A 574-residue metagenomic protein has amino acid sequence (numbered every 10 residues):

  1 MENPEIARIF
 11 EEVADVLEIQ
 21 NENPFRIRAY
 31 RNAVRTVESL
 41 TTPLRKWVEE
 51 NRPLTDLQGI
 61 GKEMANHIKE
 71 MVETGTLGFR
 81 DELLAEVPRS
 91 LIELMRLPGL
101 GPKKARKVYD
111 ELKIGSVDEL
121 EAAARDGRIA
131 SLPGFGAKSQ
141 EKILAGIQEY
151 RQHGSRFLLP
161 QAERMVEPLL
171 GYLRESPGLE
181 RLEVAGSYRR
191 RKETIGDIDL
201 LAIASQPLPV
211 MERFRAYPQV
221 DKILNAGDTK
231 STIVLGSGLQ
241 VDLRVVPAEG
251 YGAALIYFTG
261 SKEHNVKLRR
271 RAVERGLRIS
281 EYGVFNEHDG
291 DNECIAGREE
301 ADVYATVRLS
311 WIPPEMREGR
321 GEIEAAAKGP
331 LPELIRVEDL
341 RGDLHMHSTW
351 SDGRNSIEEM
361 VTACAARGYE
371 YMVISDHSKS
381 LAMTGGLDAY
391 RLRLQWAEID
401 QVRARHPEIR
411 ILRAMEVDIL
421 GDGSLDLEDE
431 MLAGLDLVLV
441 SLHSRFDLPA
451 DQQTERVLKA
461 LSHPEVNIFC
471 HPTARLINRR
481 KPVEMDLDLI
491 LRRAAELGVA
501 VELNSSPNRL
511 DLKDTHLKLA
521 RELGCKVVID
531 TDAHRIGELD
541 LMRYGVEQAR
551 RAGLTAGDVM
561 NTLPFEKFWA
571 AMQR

Functional and structural regions predicted by a protein language model:
M1-E22: Charged, compositionally biased N-terminal leader segments and the immediate start of the first structured element
A14, P24-S231, G238, L243 (+6 more regions): Accessory alpha-helical DNA-binding modules that contact the DNA backbone or grooves
A14-N21, R151-S155, L442, F446 (+2 more regions): Short amphipathic alpha-helical interaction patches enriched in hydrophobic/aromatic residues with interspersed Lys/Arg
L159, T349-W350: Short acidic-aromatic active-site loops that bind/stabilize oxyanions
E183-G186, R413-M415, S505: Short loop/edge segments at beta-strand edges and connector loops that shape dinucleotide/nucleotide cofactor-binding
V184, G342-M346, E416: Two-metal-ion RNase H-like nuclease active-site motif
R191-L277, E281, F285-S348, R354-I374 (+2 more regions): Charged catalytic cores and adjacent phosphate/nucleic-acid-binding surfaces used for phosphate/nucleic-acid chemistry
